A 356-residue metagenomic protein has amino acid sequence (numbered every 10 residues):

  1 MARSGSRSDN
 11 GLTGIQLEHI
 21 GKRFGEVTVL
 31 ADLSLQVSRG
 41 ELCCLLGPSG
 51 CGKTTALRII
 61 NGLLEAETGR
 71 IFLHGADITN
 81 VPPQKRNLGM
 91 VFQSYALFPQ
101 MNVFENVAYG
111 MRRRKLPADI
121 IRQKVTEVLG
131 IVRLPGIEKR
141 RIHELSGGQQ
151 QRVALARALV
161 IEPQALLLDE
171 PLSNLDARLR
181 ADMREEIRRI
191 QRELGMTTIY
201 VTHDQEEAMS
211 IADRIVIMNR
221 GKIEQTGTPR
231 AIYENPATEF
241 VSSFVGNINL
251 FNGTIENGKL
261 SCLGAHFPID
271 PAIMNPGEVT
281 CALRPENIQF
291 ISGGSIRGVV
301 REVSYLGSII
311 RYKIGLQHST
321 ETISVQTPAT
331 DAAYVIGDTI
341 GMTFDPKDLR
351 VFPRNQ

Functional and structural regions predicted by a protein language model:
A2-R3, I248, K259-Q356: Non-catalytic connector elements of ABC transporters
Q16, Q36, F72, G341-T343: ABC ATPase nucleotide-binding domain
L33-C44: Pre-Walker A (P-loop) beta-loop-beta motif of ABC nucleotide-binding domains
L42, P83-G89, Q93-F240: ABC ATPase nucleotide-binding domains
L46-P48: The feature captures the beta-strand-to-loop junction immediately N-terminal to the Walker
N61: Helix-to-loop junction immediately C-terminal to a conserved catalytic motif
G69-D77: Conserved ABC transporter NBD signature motif
